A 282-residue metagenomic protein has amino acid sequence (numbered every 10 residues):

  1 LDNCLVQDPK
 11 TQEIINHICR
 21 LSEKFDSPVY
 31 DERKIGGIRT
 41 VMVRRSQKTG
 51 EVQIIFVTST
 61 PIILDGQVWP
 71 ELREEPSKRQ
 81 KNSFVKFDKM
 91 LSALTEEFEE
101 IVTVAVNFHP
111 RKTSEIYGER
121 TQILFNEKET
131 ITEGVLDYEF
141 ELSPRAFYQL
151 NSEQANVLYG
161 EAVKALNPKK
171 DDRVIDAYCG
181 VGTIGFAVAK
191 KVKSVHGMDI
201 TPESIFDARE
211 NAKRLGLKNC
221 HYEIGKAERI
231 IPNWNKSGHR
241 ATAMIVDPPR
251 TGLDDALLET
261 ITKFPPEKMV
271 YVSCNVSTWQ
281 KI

Functional and structural regions predicted by a protein language model:
L1, V6, T11, I15 (+4 more regions): Long, contiguous hydrophobic alpha-helical segments, chiefly transmembrane helices and signal peptides
L1-D31, K48: Extended interfacial segments that mediate partner engagement and assembly in macromolecular machines
D2-C4, V57-P61, R145-F147: Short strand-loop junctions, especially beta-strand C-caps/beta-turns that link beta-sheets to coils or alpha-helices
H17, L21-K24, R39-M42, V104 (+1 more regions): Peripheral terminal and linker regions in Fe-S/redox and tRNA-modifying enzymes
V29-I35, E119-L124: Short, solvent-exposed secondary-structure boundary motifs
I35-T49: Short edge beta-strands and adjacent turn/loop segments
V43, G50-T60, E139-S143, A243: Short, aliphatic-rich beta-strand segments
I63-I282: Rossmann-like S-adenosyl-L-methionine
